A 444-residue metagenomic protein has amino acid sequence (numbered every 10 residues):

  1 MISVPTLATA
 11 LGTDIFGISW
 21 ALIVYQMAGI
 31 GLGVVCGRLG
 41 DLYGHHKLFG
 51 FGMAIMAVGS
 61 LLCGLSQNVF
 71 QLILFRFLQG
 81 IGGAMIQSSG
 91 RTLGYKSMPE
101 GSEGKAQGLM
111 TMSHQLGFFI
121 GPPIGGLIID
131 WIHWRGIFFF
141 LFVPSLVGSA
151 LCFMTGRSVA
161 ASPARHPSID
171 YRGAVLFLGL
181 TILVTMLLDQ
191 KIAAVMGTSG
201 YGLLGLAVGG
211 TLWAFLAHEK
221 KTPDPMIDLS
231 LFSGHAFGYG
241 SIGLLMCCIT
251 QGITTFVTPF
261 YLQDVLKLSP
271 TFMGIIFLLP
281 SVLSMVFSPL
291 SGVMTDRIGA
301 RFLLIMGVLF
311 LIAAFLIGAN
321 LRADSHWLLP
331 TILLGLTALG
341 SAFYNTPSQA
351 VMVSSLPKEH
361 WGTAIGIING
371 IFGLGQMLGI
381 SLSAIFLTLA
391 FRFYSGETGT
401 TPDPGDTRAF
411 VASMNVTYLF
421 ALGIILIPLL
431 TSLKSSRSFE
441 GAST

Functional and structural regions predicted by a protein language model:
M1-I2, I15, T198-Y201, P223-Y394 (+1 more regions): 12-transmembrane solute porter fold
M1-S158, S291, I298, F302 (+6 more regions): Transmembrane-helix bundle of Major Facilitator Superfamily
M1-S3, V24, A28-G31, H45 (+6 more regions): Short helix-kink/termination motifs in transmembrane helices of multi-pass secondary transporters
T9, M186-G197, Q263-L268, R322-S325 (+1 more regions): Membrane-interface helix termini and inter-helical loops of multi-pass transporters
L22, Q26, Q107-Q115, F119 (+5 more regions): Small-residue-rich transmembrane alpha-helices and their cytosolic helix-loop interfaces in multi-pass secondary
T92-L93, S97, L127, T155 (+4 more regions): A residue-level signal for alpha-helical anchor/packing sites in multi-pass solute transporters
P123-I132, S381-P402: Transmembrane alpha-helix termini and helix-breaking/packing motifs in multi-pass membrane transporters
D130-G243, T250: Hydrophobic transmembrane-helix bundles of small-molecule transporters
